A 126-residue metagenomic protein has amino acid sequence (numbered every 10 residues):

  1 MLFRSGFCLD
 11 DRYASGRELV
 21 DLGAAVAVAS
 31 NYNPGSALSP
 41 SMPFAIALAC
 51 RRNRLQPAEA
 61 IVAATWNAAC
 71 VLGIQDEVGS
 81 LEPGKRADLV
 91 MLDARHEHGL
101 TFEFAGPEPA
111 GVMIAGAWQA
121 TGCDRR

Functional and structural regions predicted by a protein language model:
M1-E77, F104, W118, D124: Active-site-adjacent C-terminal substructures of enzyme catalytic domains
A64, R86-R126: C-terminal cap of metal-dependent C-N hydrolases
